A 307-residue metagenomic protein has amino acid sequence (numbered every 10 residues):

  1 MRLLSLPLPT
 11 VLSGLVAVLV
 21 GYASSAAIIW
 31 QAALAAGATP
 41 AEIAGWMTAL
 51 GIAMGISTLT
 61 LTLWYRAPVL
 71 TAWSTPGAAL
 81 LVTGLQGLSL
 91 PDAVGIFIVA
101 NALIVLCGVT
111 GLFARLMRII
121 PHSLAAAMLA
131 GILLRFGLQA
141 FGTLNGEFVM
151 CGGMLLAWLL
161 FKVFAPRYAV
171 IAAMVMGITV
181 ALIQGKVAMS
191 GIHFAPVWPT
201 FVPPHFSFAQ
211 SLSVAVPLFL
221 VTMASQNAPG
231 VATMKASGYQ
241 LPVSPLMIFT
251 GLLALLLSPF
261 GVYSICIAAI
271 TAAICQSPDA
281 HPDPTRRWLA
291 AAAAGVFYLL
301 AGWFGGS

Functional and structural regions predicted by a protein language model:
M1-S5, I29-A41, A78-G87, V296-S307: Transmembrane alpha-helical segments and their short flanking loops that form helix-hairpins/helix-helix interfaces
R2-P7, Q31-S57, V216-T285: Membrane-embedded helical hairpins/re-entrant loop segments and their flanking transmembrane helices within multi-pass
V11-S24, Y168-A169, T200-P229: Hydrophobic, membrane-embedded alpha-helices of multi-pass small-molecule transporters
V18, A36-I52, L88-A102, L124 (+3 more regions): Structural signature of hydrophobic alpha-helical transmembrane segments
A41-G45, A49, A53, S57-F113: Membrane helical hairpin/interfacial module
Y65-A78, M117-A125, R167-I171, Y239-P245 (+2 more regions): Short, non-helical or kinked segments that cap or interrupt transmembrane helices
L80-Q86, W158-L159, A272-A290: Interfacial segments of multi-pass membrane proteins
Q86-I192, A292-S307: Membrane-embedded alpha-helical modules
